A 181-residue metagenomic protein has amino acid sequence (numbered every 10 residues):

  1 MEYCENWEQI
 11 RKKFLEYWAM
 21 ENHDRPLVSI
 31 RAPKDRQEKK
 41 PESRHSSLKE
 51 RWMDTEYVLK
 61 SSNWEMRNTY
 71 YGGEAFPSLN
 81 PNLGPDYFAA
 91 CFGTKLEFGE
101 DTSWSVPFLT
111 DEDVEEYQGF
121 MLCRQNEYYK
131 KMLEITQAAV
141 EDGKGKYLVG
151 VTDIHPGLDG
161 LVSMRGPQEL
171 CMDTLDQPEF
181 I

Functional and structural regions predicted by a protein language model:
M1-G99: N-terminal basic, low-complexity leaders that serve as flexible interaction/assembly modules and, when applicable, as
Y87-I181: Active-site-proximal, glycine-rich beta->alpha crossover segments in alpha/beta enzymes that shape flexible
